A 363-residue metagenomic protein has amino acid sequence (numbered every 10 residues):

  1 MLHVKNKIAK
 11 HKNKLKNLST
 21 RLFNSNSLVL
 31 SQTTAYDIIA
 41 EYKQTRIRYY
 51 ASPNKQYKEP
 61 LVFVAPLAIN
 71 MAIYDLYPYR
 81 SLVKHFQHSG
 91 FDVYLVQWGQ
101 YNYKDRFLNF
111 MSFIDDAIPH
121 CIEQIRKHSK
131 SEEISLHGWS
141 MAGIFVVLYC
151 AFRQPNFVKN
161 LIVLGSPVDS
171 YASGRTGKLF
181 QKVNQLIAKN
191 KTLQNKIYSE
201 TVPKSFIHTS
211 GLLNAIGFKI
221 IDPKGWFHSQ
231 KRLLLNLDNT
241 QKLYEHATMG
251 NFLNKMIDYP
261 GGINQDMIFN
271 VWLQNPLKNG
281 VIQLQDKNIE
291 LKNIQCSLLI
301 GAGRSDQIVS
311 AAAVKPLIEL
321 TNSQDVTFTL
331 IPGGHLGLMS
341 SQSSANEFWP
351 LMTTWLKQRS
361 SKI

Functional and structural regions predicted by a protein language model:
L2-H3, K127, S131, V147-Y259: Alpha/beta-hydrolase-fold enzymes
T34-N102: Short, surface-exposed "cap/lid" segments of acyl-processing enzymes
L108-H128: Alpha/beta-hydrolase active-site loop
L136-G138, L164, G301: Short beta-strand immediately N-terminal to the catalytic nucleophile in serine-hydrolase-like folds
H137-V146: Gly/Ala-rich beta-loop-alpha elbow adjacent to hydrolase catalytic centers
I294, I300-A302, D306: Short beta-strand/loop motif that positions the catalytic acidic residue of the alpha/beta-hydrolase fold
C296, S310-E319: Short alpha-helix in the alpha/beta-hydrolase fold that links the catalytic acid
I308, G333-E347: Catalytic histidine-centered segment of alpha/beta-hydrolase-like enzymes
